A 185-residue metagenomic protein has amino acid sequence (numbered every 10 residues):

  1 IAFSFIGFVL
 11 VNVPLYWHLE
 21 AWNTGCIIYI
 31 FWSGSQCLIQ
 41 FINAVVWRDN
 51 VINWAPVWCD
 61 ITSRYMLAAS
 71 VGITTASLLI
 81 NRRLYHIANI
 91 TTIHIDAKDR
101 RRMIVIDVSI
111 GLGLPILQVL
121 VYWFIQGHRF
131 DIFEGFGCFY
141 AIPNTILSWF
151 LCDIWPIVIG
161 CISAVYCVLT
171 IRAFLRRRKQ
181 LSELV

Functional and structural regions predicted by a protein language model:
I1-V108: Membrane-proximal first intracellular loop
A2, H18-A21, I116, S148-W149 (+2 more regions): C-terminal membrane-anchoring module of eukaryotic surface/secreted proteins
V13-W17, I39-I42, A76, Q118-V121 (+2 more regions): Residue-level signal for alpha-helical transmembrane segments in multi-pass membrane proteins
V45-I52, T91-T92, W123-E134, L175-L181: Transmembrane helix-loop junctions in multipass membrane proteins, especially transporters and channels
I87-M103, V168-V185: Intracellular signaling interfaces of 7-transmembrane GPCRs
K98-E134, A164-C167: Fourth transmembrane helix
I125, G135-R176: Extracellular-loop-to-transmembrane junctions of the mid-late helices
